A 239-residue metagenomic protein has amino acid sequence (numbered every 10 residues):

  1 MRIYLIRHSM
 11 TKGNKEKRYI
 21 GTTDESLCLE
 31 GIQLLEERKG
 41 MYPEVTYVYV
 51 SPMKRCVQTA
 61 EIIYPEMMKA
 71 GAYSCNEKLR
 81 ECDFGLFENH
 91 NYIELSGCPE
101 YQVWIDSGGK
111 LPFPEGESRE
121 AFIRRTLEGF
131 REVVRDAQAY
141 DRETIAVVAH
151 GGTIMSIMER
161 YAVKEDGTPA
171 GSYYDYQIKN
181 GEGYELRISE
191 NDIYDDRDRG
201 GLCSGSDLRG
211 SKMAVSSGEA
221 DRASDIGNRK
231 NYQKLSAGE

Functional and structural regions predicted by a protein language model:
I3-M67, G71: Active-site-proximal alpha-helix that buttresses catalytic centers in soluble enzyme cores
I3-Y4, D141-G151: Generic beta-sheet signal
M41-E44, V133-E143: Glycine-rich phosphate-binding loop signature in dinucleotide/nucleotide-binding domains
V50-S51, R124, V148-A149: Short beta-strand scaffold positions
I62, S156-R160: Active-site signature of alpha/beta-hydrolase-fold catalytic machinery across serine- and Asp/Cys-nucleophile hydrolases
E66-L127: Phosphate-handling substructures
C82-I93, A139-D141, E159-E239: Acidic, low-complexity terminal tails and accessory targeting/binding regions of phosphate-metabolizing enzymes
G151-M155, E182: GST superfamily/GST-like fold recognition
